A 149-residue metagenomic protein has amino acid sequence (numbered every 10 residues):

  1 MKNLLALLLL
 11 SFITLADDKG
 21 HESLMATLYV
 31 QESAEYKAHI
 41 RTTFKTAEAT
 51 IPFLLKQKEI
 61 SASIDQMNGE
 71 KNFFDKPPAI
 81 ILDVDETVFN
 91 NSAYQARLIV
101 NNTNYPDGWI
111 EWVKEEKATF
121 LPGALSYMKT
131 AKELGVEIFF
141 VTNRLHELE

Functional and structural regions predicted by a protein language model:
L4-F12: Sec-dependent N-terminal signal peptides
A16-L82: Non-catalytic pre-domain segments flanking phosphatase-related domains
A34-K45, T103, K114-P122, H146-E147: Soluble non-cytosolic domains of exported or imported proteins
E48-K58, V88, S92, A131-G135: Sec/Tat-exported extracytoplasmic proteins
N68, E111-V113, I138-F139: A short, structure-level motif marking secondary-structure boundaries and short turns
F74-A79, V88-P122, S126-K129, E133: Active-site neighborhood of HAD-like aspartate-dependent phosphohydrolases
E86, A124-E149: Substrate-recognition element of Asp-dependent hydrolases with the DxDx(T/V) motif
